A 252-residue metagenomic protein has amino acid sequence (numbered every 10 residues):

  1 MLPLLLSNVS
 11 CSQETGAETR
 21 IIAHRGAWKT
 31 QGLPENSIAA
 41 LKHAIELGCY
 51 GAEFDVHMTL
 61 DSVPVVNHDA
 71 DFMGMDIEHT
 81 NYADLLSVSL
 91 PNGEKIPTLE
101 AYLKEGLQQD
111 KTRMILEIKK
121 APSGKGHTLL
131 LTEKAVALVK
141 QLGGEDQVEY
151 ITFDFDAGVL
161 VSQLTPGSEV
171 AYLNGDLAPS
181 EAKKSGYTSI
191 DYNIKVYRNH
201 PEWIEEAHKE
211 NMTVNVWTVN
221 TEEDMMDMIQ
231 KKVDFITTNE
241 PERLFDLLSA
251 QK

Functional and structural regions predicted by a protein language model:
M1-S7: Bacterial N-terminal signal peptides
N8-K252: Phosphate-group recognition and catalysis centered on beta-loop-alpha active-site segments
